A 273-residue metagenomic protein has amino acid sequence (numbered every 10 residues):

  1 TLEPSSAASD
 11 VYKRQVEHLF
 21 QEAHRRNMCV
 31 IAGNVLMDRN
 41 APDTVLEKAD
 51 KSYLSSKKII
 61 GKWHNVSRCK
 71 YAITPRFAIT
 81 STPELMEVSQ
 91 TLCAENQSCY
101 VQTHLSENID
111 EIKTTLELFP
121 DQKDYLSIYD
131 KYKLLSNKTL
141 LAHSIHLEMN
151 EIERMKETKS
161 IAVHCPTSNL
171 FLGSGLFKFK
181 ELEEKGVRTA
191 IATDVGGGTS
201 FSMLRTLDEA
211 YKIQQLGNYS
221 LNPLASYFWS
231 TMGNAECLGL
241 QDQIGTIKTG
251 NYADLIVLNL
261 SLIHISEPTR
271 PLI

Functional and structural regions predicted by a protein language model:
T1-A8, Y12, I263-I273: Single conserved hydrophobic/aromatic residue that forms the stacking wall/gate of nucleotide- or nucleobase-binding
S6, S67-A72, Y132-K138, K159-V163 (+1 more regions): Short, surface-exposed connector motifs at secondary-structure boundaries
H18-S144: Metal-coordinating catalytic core of metallo-dependent amide/deamination hydrolases
C29, C99-Y100, I161, R188 (+1 more regions): Residue-level detector of anion-binding/catalytic polar loops
V35-D38, E107, P166-L170, V195-G197: Short, acidic/turn-prone active-site loops that include or flank metal/cofactor- and phosphate-binding residues
E107-K133, N137-T139, S144-S160, L170-L182 (+1 more regions): Catalytic core of soluble alpha/beta enzymes
K131-K138, K180-N259: His/Asp/Glu-enriched, well-ordered alpha-helical/loop segment that forms or immediately abuts the divalent-metal
